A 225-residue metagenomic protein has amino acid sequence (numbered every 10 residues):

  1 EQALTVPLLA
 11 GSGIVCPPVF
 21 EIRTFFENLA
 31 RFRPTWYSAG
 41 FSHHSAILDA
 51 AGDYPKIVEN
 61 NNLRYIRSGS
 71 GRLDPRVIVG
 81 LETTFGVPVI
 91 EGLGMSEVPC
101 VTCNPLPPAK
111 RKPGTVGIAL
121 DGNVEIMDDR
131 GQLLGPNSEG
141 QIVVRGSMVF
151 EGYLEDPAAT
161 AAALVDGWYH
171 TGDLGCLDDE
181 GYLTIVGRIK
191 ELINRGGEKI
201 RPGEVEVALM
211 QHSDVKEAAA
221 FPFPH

Functional and structural regions predicted by a protein language model:
E1-L9: Conserved coil-to-alpha-helix start sites within the AMP-binding
L9-S12, F26, P34-A39, L48-R111 (+2 more regions): Gly/Ser/Thr-rich phosphate-binding loop
S12-F32, F41-S45, I200-V205: ATP-dependent adenylate-forming carboxylate-activation enzymes
Y37, G146, E151-G152, A162 (+1 more regions): AMP-binding/adenylate-forming catalytic core of the ANL superfamily
R67, M127-D128, P136, T171 (+1 more regions): Hydrophobic alpha-helical segments, especially N-terminal targeting/anchoring helices
S70, G94, G117, G146 (+2 more regions): Active-site glycine-centered loops adjacent to acidic/histidine catalytic or metal-binding residues that shape
C100, I118-D121, Q132-A163, E198-I200: Conserved ATP/PPi-binding loop(s) of AMP-dependent carboxylate-activating enzymes
D128-Q132, E139, D166, D179-E180 (+2 more regions): Residue-level recognition of short loop/turn positions
